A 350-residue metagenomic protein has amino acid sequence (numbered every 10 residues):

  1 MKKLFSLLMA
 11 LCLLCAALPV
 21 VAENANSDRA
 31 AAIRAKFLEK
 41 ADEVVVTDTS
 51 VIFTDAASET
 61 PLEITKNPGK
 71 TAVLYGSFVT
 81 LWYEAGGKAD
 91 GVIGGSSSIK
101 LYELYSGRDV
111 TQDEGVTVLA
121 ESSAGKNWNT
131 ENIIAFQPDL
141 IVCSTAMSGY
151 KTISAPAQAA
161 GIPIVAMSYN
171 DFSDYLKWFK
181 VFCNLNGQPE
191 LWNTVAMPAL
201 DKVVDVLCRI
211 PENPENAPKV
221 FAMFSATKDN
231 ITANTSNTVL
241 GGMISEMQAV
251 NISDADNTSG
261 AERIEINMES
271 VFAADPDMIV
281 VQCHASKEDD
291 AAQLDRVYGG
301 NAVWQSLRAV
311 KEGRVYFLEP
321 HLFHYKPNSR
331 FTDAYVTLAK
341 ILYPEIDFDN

Functional and structural regions predicted by a protein language model:
M1-L8: Positively charged n-region of N-terminal signal peptides that target proteins for export
L8-A16: Bacterial N-terminal signal peptides
A16-S27: Sec-dependent signal peptide cleavage junction
N24, K40-V45, P61, K70 (+4 more regions): Extracytoplasmic substrate-binding proteins
V45-Y102: Extracytoplasmic strand-loop-helix segments at the start of, or within, the mature domains of secreted/periplasmic
A57-E59, V116-E131, T258-M268: Short helix-initiation/N-cap motifs at beta->coil->alpha
S77-F136, L140-M147, A249-I252: A short, structured surface patch at a secondary-structure boundary
T232-E262: Alpha-helical, coiled-coil/dimerization segments enriched in small aliphatic residues
